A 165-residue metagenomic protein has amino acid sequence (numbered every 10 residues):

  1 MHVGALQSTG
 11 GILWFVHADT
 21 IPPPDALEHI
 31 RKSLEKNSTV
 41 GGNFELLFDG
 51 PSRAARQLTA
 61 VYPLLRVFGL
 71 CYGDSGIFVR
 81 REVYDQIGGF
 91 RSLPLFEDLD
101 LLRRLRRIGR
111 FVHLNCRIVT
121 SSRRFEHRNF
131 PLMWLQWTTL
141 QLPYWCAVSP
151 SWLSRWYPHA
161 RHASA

Functional and structural regions predicted by a protein language model:
M1-S8: Glycine-rich, basic loop-to-helix element that forms the pyrophosphate-binding segment of sugar-nucleotide handling
V3, A18-K32, R103: Acidic donor-binding/catalytic loop of UDP-sugar-dependent glycosyltransferases, especially processive GT2
T9-G10, D74-I87: Conserved nucleotide-sugar donor-binding and metal-coordinating catalytic region shared by glycosyltransferases
L13: Short aromatic/hydrophobic "clamp" motif used to bind/position activated sugar donors
P24-R53: Conserved donor NDP-sugar-binding/catalytic core segment of glycosyltransferases
G69-V79, F111, I118-V119: Short glycine- and hydrophobic/aromatic-rich loop-to-beta-strand nucleating segment in the catalytic cores
L95-L101: Acidic donor-binding loop at a coil-to-helix junction in glycosyltransferase catalytic cores that engages
R103-A165: Hydrophobic helical membrane-anchoring modules
